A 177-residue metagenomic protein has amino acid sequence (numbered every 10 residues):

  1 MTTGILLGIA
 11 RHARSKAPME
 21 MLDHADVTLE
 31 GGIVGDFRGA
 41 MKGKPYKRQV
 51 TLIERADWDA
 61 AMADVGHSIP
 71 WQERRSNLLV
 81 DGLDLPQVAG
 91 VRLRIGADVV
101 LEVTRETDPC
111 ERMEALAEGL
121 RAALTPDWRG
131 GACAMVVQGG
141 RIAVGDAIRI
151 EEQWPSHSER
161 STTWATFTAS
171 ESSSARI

Functional and structural regions predicted by a protein language model:
M1-I177: Metal-cofactor-dependent catalytic cores
